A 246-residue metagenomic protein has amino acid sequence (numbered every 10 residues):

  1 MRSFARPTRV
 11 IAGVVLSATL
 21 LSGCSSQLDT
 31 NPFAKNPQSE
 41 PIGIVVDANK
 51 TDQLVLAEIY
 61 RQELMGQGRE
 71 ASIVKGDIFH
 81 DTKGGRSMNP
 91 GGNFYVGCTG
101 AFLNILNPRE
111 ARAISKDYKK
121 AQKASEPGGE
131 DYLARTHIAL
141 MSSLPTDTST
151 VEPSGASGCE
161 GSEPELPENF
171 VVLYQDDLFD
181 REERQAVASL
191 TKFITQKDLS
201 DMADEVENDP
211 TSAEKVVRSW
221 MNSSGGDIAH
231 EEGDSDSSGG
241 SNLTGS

Functional and structural regions predicted by a protein language model:
M1-A12: Bacterial N-terminal signal peptides that target proteins for export
T19-G23: C-terminal motif of bacterial Sec signal peptides marking the signal peptidase cleavage site
S25-L28: Bacterial signal peptide processing site
Q38-T51, E70-K75: Short, well-ordered beta-strand elements
T51-E70: Short, polar/charged alpha-helical segment
E58-E63, H80-N93, P108-R109: Short helices/loops that flank or line small-molecule/ion binding pockets
R69-G85: Short helix-initiation/N-cap motifs at beta->coil->alpha
E163-R181, M202: A bilobed periplasmic-binding-protein/Venus flytrap-type ligand-binding module shared by bacterial periplasmic
